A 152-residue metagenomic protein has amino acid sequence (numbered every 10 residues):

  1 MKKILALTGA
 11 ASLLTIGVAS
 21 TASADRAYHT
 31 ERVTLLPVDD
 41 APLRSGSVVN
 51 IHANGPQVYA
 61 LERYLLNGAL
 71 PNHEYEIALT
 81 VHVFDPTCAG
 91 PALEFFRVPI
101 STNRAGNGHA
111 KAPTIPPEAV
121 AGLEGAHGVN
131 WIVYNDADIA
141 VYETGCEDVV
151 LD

Functional and structural regions predicted by a protein language model:
M1-I4: Positively charged n-region of N-terminal signal peptides that target proteins for export
L14-A22: C-terminal segment of classical bacterial N-terminal signal peptides
A24-D152: N-terminal leader/targeting pre-sequences
